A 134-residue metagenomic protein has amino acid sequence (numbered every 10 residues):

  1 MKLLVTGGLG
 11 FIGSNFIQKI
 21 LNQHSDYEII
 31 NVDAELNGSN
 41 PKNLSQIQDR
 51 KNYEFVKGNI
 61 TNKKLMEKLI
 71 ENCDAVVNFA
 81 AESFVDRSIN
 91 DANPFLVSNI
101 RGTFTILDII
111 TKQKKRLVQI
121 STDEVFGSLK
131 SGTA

Functional and structural regions predicted by a protein language model:
M1-A134: N-terminal Rossmann-like NAD(P)+-binding domain of SDR-like oxidoreductases, especially those catalyzing
